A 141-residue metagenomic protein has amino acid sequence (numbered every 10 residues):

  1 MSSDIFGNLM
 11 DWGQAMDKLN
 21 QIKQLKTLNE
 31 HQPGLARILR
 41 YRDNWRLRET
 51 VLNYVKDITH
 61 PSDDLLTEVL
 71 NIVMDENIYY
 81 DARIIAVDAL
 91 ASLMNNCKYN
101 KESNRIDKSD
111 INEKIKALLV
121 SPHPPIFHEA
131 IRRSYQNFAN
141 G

Functional and structural regions predicted by a protein language model:
M1-G34, L47: N-terminal alpha-helical scaffold/docking segments in eukaryotic complex subunits
S2-S3, K26-L39, H60-M74, N96-A117 (+1 more regions): Amphipathic alpha-helical scaffolding segments comprising HEAT/armadillo-like alpha-solenoid repeats
N8-D11, D43-N44, N77-Y79, H123-P124: Short inter-helical turns and helix N-cap capping residues of alpha-solenoid HEAT/ARM repeat scaffolds
D11-A15, R48, R83, P124-H128: Residue-level detector of extended alpha-helical repeat arrays and alpha-solenoid scaffolds
K18-Q21, V51, A86, A130-I131 (+1 more regions): Conserved hydrophobic register position within alpha-solenoid helical repeats
N20-K23, V55-K56, A91-N95, Y135-Q136: Structural signature of alpha-helical solenoid repeat scaffolds
M74-E102: Amphipathic protein-protein interaction modules
N112-G141: Eukaryotic acidic, Ser/Thr-rich intrinsically disordered low-complexity regions
